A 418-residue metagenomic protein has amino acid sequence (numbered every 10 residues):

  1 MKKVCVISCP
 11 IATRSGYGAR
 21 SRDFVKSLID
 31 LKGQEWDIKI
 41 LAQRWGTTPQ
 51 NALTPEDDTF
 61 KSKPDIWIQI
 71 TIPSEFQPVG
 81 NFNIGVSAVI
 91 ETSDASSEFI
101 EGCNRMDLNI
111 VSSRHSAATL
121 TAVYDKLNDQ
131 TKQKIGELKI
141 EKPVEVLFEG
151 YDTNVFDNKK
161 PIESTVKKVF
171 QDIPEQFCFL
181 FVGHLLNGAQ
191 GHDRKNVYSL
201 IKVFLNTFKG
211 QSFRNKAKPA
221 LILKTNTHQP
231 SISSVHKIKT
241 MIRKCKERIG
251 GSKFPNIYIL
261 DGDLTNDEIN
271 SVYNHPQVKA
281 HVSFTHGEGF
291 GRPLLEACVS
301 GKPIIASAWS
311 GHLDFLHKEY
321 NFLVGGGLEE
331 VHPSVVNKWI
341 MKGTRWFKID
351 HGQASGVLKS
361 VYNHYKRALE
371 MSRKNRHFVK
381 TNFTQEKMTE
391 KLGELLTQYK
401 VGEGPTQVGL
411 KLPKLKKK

Functional and structural regions predicted by a protein language model:
M1-I66, R214-N215, A220, E390: N-terminal pre-catalytic "stem/leader" segment of glycosyltransferase-like enzymes
V6-S8, Q43-L120: Extended catalytic core of nucleotide-activated donor transferases of GT-like folds
A19-S27, T153-S271: Conserved catalytic-core segment of nucleotide-activated headgroup transferases in glycan assembly
L108-I162: Donor nucleotide-sugar binding/catalytic pocket of nucleotide-sugar-dependent glycosyltransferases
T227, V336-K418: C-terminal amphipathic helix plus adjacent low-complexity, charged tail appended to glycosyltransferase catalytic
N270, L295-K302, S310-D314: Short alpha-helical segment that forms part of, or immediately flanks, the ligand-binding pocket in carbohydrate-active
S271-G289, V299-K302: Acidic donor-binding loop of glycosyltransferase active sites
P303-A306, F322-G325: Short hydrophobic beta-strand element within catalytic cores of glycosyltransferases and related nucleotide-activated
